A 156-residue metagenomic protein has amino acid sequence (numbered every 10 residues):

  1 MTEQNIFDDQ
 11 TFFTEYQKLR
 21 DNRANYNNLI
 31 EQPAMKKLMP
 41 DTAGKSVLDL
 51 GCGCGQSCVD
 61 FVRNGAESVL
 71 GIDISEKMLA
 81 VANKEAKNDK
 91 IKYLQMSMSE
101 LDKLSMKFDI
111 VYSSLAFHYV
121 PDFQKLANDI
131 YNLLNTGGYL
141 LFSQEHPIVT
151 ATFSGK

Functional and structural regions predicted by a protein language model:
M1-T42, Q56, D60: Conserved class I S-adenosyl-L-methionine
G44-S46: Nucleotide donor/acceptor-binding cores
L48-L50, C54-E100: Class I SAM-dependent methyltransferase SAM/SAH-binding core
D102-V111: A short acidic, Gly/Pro-enriched loop at the edge of an enzyme's catalytic core that lines a small-molecule cofactor
L115-H118: Short catalytic micro-motifs in class I SAM-dependent methyltransferases
Q124-T136: A short glycine-rich, Lys/Arg-flanked "PGG" loop and its adjoining helix->strand segment in the class I
Y139-K156: Conserved class I S-adenosyl-L-methionine
